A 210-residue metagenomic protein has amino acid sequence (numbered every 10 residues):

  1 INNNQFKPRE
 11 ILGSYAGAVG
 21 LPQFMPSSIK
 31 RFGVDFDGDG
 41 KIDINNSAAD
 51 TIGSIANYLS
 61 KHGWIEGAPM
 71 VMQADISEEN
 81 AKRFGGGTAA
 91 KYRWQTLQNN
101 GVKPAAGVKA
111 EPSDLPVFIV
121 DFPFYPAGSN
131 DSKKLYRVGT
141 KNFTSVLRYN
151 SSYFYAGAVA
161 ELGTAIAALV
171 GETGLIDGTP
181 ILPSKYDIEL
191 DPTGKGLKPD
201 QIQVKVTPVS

Functional and structural regions predicted by a protein language model:
I1, V209-S210: Accessible peptide chain termini
I1-P116, K134-Y136, V146-E172, P192-G194: Catalytic glycan-binding domains that act on GlcNAc-containing polysaccharides
P116-R137: Short, surface-exposed beta-strand/loop micro-motifs that present aromatic residues
V117-I119, I166, I188, V204: Generic structural motif
T140: Acidic/histidine-rich, surface-exposed loop or edge segments in extracytoplasmic proteins
E172-V209: Compositionally biased, proline/threonine/alanine/serine-rich low-complexity intrinsically disordered stretches
